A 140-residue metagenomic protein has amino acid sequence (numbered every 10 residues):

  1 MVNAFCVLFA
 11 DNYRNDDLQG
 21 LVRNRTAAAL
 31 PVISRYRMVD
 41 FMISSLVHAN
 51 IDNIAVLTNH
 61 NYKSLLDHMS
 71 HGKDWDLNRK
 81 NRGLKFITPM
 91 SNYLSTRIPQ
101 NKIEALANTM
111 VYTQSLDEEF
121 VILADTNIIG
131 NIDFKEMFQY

Functional and structural regions predicted by a protein language model:
M1-Y140: Unchanged
